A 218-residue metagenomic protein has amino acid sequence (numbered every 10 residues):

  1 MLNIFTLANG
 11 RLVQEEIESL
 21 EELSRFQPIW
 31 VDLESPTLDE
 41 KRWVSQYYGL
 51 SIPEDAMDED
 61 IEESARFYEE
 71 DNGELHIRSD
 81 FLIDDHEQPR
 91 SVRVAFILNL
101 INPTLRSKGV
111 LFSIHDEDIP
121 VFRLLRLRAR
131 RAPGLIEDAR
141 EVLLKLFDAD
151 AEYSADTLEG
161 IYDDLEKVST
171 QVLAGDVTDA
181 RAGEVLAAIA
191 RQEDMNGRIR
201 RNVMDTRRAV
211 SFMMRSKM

Functional and structural regions predicted by a protein language model:
M1-K217: Peripheral, non-transmembrane regulatory/ligand-interaction domains of membrane transport proteins
